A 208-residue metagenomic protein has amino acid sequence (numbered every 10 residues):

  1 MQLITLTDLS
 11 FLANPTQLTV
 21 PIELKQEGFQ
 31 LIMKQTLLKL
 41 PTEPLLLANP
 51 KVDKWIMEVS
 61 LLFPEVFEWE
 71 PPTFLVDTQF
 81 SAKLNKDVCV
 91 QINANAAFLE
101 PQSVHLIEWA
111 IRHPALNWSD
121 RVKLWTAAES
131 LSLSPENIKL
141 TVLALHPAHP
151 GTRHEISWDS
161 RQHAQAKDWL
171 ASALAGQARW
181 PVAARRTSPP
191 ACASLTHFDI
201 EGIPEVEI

Functional and structural regions predicted by a protein language model:
M1-T42: Charged, glycine-rich intrinsically disordered N-terminal tails and low-complexity linkers that flank
A13-Q17, L37, P41, S60-F67 (+2 more regions): Generic secondary-structure transition motif, activating predominantly at the C-termini of alpha-helices
L24-G28, P50, S157, R161-Q165: Alpha-helix boundary/N-cap detector
F29, N85-D87, G202: Intrinsic-disorder/low-complexity loop/linker signature
K34, S60, R121-A128, A171: Generic solvent-exposed, charged/amphipathic alpha-helical segments that serve as macromolecular interface scaffolds
L38-L106, W118, P135-I138: Catalytic cores of nuclease domains that cleave nucleic-acid phosphodiester backbones
K86-Q165: Nucleic-acid nuclease catalytic cores
S130-I208: Metal-dependent nuclease catalytic regions and adjoining charged, substrate-binding loops involved in nucleic-acid end
